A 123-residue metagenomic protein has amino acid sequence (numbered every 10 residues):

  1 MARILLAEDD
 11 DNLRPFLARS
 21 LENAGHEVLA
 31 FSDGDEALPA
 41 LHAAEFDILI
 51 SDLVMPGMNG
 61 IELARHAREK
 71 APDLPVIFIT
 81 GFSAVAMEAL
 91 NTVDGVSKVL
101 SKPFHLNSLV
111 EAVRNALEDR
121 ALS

Functional and structural regions predicted by a protein language model:
E8: Conserved acidic carboxylate
P15-N23: Charged docking surfaces used in two-component/phosphorelay signaling
G25-S32, A40: Short hydrophobic/Thr-rich beta-strand motif most characteristic of the beta2 strand and flanking loop of CheY-like
D33, N59-L63: Acidic catalytic/metal-coordinating carboxylates
D52: Active-site residues of response regulator receiver
M55: Receiver (REC) domain active-site loop signature in two-component systems and cognate sites in sensor histidine kinases
E62, F82-L100, N107, E111-R114: Alpha4 helix (beta4-alpha4-beta5 surface) of REC/receiver domains from two-component response regulators
